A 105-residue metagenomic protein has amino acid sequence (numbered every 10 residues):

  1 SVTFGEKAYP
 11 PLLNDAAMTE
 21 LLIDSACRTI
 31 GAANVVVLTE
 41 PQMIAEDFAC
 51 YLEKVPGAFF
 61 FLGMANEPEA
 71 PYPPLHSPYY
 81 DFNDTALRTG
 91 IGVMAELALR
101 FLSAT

Functional and structural regions predicted by a protein language model:
S1-T105: Metal-dependent amide/peptide-bond hydrolase catalytic core, centered on the "pita-bread" metallohydrolase fold
